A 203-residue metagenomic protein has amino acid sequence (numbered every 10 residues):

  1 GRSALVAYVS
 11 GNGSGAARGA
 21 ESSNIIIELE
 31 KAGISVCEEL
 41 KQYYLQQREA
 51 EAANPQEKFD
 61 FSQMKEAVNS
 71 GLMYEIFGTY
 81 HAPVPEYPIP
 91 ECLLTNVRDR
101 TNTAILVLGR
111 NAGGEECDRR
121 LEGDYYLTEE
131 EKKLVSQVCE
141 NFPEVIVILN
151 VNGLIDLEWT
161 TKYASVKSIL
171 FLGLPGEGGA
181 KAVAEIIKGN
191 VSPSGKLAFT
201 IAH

Functional and structural regions predicted by a protein language model:
G1-H203: C-terminal non-catalytic regions of proteins with extracellular/luminal or membrane-system context
